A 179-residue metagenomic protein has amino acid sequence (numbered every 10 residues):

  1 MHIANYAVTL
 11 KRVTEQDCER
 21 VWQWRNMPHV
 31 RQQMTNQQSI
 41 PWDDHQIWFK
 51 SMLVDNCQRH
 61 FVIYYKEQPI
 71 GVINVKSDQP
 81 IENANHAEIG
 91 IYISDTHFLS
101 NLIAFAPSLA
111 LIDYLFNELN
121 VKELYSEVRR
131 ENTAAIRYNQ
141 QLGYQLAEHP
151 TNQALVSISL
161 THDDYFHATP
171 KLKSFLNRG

Functional and structural regions predicted by a protein language model:
M1-C18, W24, H60, E67-G179: Acyl-donor (CoA/ACP) binding surface of acyl/acetyltransferases
E15-W22, W42, Q46, K50: An amphipathic alpha-helix signature
R25, M34, M52-L53: Hydrophobic residues in alpha-helical segments
M27, D55, E118: Acidic-histidine catalytic/liganding microenvironments
H29-I47: Conserved GNAT-fold acetyl-CoA-binding loop/helix
M34-N36, Y65-Q68: An N-terminal domain-start capping segment
K50-V62, G71: A short helix-loop-beta-strand connector motif used in the catalytic cores of GNAT acetyltransferases and, in some
